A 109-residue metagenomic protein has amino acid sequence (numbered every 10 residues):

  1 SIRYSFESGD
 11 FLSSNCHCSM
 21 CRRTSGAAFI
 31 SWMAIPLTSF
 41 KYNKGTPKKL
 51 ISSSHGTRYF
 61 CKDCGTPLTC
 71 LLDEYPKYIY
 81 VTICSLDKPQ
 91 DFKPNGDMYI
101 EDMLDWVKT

Functional and structural regions predicted by a protein language model:
I2-T109: A short Gly-Trp-Pro
